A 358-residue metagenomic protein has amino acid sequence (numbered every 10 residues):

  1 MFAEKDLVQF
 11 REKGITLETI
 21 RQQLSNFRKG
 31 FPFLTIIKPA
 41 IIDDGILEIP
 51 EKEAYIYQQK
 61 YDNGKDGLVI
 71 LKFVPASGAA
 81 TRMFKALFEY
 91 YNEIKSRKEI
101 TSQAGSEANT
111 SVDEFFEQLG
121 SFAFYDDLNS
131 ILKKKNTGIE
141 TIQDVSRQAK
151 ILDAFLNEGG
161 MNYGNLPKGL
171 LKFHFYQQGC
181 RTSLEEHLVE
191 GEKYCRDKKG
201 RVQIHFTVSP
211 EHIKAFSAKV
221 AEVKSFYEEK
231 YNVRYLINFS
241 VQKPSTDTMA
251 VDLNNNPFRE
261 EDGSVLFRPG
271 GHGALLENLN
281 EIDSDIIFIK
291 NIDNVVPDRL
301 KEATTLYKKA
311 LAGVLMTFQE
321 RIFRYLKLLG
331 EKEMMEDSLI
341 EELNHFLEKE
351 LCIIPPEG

Functional and structural regions predicted by a protein language model:
M1-I42: N-terminal regions that are enriched for targeting/export leaders and immediately downstream pro/stem segments
L7-F10, I36-F84, F88-G358: Domain-scale recognition of functional cores that engage charged ligands
